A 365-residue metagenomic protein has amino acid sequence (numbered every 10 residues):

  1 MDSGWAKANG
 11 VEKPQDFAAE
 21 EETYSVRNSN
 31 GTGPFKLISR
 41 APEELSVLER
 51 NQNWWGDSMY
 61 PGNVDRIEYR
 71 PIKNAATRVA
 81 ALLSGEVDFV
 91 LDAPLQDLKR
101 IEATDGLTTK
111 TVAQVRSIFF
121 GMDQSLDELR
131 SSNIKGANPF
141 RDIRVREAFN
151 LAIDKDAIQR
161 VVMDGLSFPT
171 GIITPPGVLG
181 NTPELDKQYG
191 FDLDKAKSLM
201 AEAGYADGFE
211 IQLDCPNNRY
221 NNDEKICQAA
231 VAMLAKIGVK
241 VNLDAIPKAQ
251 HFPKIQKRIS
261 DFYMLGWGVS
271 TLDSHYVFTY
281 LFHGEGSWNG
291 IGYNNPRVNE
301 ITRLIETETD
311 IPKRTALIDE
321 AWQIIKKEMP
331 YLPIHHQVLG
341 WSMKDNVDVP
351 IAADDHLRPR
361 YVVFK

Functional and structural regions predicted by a protein language model:
M1-P61, E68, L193-D194, S198: Gly/Pro-rich hinge or "lid" segments in bacterial periplasmic/extracellular proteins
T23-V26, N53-R100, I143, V231 (+1 more regions): Ligand-site clamp/hinge motif
S25, E68, E86, S132-P139 (+5 more regions): Second-shell loop/turn segments in exported
N30-T32, E43, G62-V64, S84 (+5 more regions): Extracytoplasmic
G33-K36, S46-V47, V64-P71, I118 (+3 more regions): Short, well-ordered beta-strand elements
P34-K36, L151, F168-E202, R219-E224: Structural transition elements
I38-E49, R70-S132, G266-V269: Extracellular/periplasmic solute-recognition and catalytic clefts
A41-L45, R50-Q52, A113-I118, A148-N181 (+3 more regions): Detector for C-terminal structural segments
